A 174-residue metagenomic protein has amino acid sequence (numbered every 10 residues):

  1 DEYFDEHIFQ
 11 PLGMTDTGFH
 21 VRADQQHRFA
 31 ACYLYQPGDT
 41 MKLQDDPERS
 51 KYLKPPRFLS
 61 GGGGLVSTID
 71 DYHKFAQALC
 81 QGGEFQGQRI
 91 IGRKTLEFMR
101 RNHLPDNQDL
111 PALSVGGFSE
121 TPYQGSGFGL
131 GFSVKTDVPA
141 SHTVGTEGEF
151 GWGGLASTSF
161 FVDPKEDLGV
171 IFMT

Functional and structural regions predicted by a protein language model:
D1-V144: Short, surface-exposed loop or secondary-structure junction motifs that flank catalytic or metal-binding residues
R57-L65, E147-F161: Glycine-rich phosphate/pyrophosphate-binding beta-alpha loops
Y123-G125, V162-K165: Extracellular/periplasmic catalytic domains that process cell-envelope and extracellular macromolecules
S133-V134, F161-D163: Short, well-ordered beta-strand micro-motif
F160-F161, D167-T174: Short, well-ordered beta-strand elements
